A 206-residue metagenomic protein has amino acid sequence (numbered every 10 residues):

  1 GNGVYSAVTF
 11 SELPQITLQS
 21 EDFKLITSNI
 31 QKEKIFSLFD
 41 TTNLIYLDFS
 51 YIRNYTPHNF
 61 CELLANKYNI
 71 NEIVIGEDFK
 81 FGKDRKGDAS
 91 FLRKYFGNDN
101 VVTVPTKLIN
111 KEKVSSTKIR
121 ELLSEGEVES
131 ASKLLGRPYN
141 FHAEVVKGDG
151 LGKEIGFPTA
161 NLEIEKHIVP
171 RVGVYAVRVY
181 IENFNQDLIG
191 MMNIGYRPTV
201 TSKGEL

Functional and structural regions predicted by a protein language model:
G1-S6, S116, N193-G195: Short intrinsically disordered, low-complexity coil segments enriched in acidic
N2-G3, D99, R137, V177: Short glycine/serine/threonine/alanine-rich loop segments
N2-Y68: Core alpha/beta nucleotide-donor-binding catalytic domains of modification enzymes
V4-F10, K24-D40, G136-P170: Short N-terminal signal/transit or membrane-insertion segments and the immediately adjacent low-complexity/disordered
V8-F10, Y46-F49, V104-T106, G148 (+1 more regions): Conserved beta-strand termini and adjacent loop/short-helix elements that scaffold enzyme active sites in alpha/beta
F36, A131, V177: A residue-level signal for conserved active-site and pocket-lining positions in enzyme catalytic cores
Y55-P158: Classical nucleotidyltransferase
G148-L206: Phosphate/ribose-recognition catalytic cores of enzymes acting on nucleotide-derived substrates
